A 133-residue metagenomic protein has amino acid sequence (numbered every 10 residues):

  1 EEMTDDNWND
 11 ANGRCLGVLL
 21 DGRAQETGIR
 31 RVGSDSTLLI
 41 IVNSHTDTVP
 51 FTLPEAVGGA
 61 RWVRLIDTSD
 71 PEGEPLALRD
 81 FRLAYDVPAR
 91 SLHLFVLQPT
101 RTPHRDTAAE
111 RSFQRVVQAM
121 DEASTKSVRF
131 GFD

Functional and structural regions predicted by a protein language model:
E1-D133: Carbohydrate-interacting/catalytic domains
